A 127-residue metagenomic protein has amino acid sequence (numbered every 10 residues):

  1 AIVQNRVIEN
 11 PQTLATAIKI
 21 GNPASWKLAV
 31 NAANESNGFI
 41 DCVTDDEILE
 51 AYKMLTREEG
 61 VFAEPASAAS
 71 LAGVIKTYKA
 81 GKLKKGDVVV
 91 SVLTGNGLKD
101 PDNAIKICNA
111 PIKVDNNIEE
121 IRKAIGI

Functional and structural regions predicted by a protein language model:
A1-F62, K106-I127: Active-site/ligand-binding loops adjacent to catalytic centers
I18, N22-A24, E47, S67-A69 (+1 more regions): Glycine-rich beta-alpha junction loops
L49-K79, D87-V89: Substrate-binding/catalytic subdomain of NAD(P)-dependent oxidoreductase enzymes
A72-I127: Phosphate-binding loop/pocket of nucleotide- and phosphate-handling active sites
